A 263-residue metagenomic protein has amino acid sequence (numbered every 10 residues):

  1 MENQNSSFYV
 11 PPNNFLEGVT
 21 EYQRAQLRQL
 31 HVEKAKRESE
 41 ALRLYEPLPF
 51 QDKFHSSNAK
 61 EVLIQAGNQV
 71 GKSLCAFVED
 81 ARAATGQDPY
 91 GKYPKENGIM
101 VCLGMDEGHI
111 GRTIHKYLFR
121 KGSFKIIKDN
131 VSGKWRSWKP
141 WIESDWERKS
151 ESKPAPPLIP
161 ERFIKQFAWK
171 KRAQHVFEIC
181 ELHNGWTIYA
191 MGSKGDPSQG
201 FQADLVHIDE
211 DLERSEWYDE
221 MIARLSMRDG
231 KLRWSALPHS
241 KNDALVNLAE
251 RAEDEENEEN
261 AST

Functional and structural regions predicted by a protein language model:
E2-T263: Phosphate/NTP-binding elements of NTP-utilizing enzymes
